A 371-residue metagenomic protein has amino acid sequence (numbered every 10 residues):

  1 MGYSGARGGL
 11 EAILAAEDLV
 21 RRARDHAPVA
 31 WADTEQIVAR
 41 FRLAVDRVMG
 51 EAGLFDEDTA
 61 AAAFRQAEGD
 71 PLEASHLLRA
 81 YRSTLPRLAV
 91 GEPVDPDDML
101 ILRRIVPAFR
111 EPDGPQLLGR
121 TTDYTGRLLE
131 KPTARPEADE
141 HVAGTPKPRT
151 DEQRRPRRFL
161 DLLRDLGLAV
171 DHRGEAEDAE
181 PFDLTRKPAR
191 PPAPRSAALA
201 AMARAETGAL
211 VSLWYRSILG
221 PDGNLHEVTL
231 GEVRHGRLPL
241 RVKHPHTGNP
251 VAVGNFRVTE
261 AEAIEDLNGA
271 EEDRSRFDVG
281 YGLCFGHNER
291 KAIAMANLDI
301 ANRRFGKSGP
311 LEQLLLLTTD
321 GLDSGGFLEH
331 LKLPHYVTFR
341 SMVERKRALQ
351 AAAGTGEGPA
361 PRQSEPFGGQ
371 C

Functional and structural regions predicted by a protein language model:
M1-G50, L100-G119, D123: N-terminal, Lys/Arg-enriched amphipathic/low-complexity engagement segments that precede the first folded domain
T34-D58, A63-A89, P93: Hydrophobic alpha-helical segments, chiefly the membrane-spanning helices and signal/signal-anchor peptides
R87, P93-R154: Helix-turn-helix/homeodomain-like alpha-helical modules used for DNA recognition and transcription-factor dimerization
E140-C371: Acidic, serine/proline-rich low-complexity intrinsically disordered regions
